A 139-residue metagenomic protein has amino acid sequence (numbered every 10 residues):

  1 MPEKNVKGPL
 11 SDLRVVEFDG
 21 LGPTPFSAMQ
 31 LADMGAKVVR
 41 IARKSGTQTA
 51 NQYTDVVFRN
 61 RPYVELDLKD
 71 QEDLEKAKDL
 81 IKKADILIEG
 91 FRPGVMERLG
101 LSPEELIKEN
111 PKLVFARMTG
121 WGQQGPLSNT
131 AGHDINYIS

Functional and structural regions predicted by a protein language model:
M1-S139: N-terminal helix-loop segment corresponding to the beta1-alpha1 unit of nucleotide/adenylate-binding folds
